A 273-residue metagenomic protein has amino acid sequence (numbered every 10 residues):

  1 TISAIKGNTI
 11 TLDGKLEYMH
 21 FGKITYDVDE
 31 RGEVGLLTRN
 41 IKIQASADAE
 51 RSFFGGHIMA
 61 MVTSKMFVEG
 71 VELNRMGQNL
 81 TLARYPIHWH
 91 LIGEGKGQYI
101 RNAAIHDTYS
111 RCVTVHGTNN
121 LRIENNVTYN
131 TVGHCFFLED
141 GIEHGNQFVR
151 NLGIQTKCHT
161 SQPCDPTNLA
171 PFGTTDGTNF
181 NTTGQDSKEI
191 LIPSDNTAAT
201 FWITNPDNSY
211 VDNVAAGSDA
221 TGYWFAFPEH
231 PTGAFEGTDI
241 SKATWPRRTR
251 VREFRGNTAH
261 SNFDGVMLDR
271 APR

Functional and structural regions predicted by a protein language model:
T1-R273: Beta-strand/loop edge motif enriched in small/polar residues
